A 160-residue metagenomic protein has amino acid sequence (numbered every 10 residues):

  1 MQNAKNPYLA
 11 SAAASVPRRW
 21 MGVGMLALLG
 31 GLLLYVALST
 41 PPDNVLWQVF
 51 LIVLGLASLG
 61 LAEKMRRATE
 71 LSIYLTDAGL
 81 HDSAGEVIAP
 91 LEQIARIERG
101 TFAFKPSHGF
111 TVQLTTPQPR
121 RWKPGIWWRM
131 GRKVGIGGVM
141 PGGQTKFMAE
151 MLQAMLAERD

Functional and structural regions predicted by a protein language model:
M1-P41, K133: N-terminal membrane-targeting/pre-transmembrane regions
P41-L54: Hydrophobic alpha-helical transmembrane segments
L54-E98: Conserved beta-hairpin
M65, S72, F102-F104, G125-W128: Short secondary-structure boundary/capping segments
I73, F110, V134: A broad, low-specificity signal marking well-ordered, structured residues that form hydrophobic/aromatic
L80, V87, F104, P119 (+1 more regions): Generic "edge-of-domain/loop-turn" microfeature
V87-P117: Acidic, Ser/Thr-rich low-complexity segments on the non-lumenal side of membrane proteins
T116-D160: A membrane-cytosol interface segment of integral membrane proteins
